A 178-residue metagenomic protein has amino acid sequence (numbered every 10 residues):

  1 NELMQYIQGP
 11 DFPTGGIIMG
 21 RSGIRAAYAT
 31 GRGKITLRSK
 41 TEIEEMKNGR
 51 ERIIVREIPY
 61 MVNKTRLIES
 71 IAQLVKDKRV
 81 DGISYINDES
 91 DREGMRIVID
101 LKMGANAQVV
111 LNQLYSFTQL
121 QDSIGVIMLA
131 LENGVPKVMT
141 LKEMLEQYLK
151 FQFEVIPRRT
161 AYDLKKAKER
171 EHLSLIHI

Functional and structural regions predicted by a protein language model:
N1-I176: C-terminal interaction appendages of subunits in large macromolecular complexes
